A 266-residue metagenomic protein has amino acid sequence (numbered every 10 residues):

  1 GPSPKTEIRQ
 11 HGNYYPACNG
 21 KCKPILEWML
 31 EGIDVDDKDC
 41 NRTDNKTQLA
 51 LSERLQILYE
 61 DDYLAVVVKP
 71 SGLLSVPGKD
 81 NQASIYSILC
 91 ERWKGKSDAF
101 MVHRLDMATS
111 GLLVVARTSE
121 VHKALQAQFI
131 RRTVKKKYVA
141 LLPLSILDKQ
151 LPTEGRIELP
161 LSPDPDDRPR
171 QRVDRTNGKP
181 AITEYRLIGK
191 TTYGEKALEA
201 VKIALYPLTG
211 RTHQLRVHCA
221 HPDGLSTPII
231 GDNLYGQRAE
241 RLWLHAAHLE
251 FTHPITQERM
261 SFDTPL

Functional and structural regions predicted by a protein language model:
G1-L266: RNA pseudouridine synthases
